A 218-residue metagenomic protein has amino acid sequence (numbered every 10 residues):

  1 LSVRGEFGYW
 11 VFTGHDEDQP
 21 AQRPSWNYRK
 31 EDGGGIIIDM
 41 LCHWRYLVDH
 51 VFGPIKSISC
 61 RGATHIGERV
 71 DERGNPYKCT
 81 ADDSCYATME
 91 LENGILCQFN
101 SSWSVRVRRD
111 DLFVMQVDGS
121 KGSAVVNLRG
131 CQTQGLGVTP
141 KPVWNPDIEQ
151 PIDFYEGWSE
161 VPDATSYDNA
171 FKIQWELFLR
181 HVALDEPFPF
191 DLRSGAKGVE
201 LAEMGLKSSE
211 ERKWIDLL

Functional and structural regions predicted by a protein language model:
L1-K78, R212: Predominantly a Rossmann-like dinucleotide-binding segment in NAD(P)-dependent oxidoreductases
L1-V3, Q98-S101, V126-R129: Beta-strand scaffold of nucleotide-dependent catalytic cores
G14, S57, G67-K78, Y86 (+3 more regions): C-terminal glycine/acidic-rich active-site capping loop/insertion
C42, S101-R108: Glycine-rich phosphate/pyrophosphate-binding beta-alpha loops
W44-R45, W175-E176, A202: A general structural signal for well-ordered alpha-helical segments in protein cores
T80-A81, I95, R108-L112: Glycine/proline-rich active-site loop of Rossmann-fold NAD(P)-dependent oxidoreductases
A196, E210-L218: C-terminal lid/capping helical subdomain adjacent to the catalytic/cofactor pocket in oxidative enzymes
L201-E211: Short arginine-rich
